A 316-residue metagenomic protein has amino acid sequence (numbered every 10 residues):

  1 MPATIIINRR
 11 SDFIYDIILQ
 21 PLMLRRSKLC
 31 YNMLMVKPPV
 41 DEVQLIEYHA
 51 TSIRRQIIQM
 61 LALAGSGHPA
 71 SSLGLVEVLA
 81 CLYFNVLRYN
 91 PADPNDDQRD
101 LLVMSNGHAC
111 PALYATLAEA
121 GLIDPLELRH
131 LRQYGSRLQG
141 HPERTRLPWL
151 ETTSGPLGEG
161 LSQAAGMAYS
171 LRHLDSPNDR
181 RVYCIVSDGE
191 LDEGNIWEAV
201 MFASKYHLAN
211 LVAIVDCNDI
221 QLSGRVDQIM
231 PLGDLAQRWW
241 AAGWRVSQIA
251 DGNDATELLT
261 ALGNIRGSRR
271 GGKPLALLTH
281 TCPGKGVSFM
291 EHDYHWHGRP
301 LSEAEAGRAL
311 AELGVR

Functional and structural regions predicted by a protein language model:
P2-N8: Extreme N-terminal basic, low-complexity initiation segments that serve as generic localization/processing leaders
Y15-I17, M23, K28-N32: Short, positively charged and aromatic/hydrophobic N-terminal segments
L34-I53: N-terminal hydrophobic or amphipathic helices/low-complexity stretches enriched in small/hydrophobic/Pro/Gly
A50-S66, D216-N218: N-terminal capping segment at the start of a domain
I57-M60, S72-K205: Cofactor-binding active-site loop characterized by glycine-rich and histidine/acidic residues
D100-L102, R180-C184, L211, G271-T281: Generic beta-sheet signal
W149, T153-R269: Thiamine diphosphate
A255, L259-R316: Glycine/aspartate-rich loop-and-adjacent alpha/beta segment that forms the canonical ThDP
